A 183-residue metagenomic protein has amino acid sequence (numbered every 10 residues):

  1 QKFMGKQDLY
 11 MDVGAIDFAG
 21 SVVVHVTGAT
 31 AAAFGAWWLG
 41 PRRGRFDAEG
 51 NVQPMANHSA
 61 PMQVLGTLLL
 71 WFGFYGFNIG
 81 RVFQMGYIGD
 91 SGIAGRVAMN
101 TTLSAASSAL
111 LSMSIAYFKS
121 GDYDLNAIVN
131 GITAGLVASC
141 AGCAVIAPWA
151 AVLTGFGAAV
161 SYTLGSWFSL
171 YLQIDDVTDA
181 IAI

Functional and structural regions predicted by a protein language model:
Q1-I183: Hydrophobic alpha-helical transmembrane bundles of multi-pass membrane proteins
